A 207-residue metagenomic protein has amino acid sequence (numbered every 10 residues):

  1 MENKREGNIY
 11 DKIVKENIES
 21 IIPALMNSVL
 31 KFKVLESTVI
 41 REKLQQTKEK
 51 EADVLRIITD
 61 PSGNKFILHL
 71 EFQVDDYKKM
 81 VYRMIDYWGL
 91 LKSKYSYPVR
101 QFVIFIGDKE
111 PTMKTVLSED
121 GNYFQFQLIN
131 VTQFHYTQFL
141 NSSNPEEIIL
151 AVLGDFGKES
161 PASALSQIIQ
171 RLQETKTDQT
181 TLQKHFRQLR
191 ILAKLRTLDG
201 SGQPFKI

Functional and structural regions predicted by a protein language model:
M1-I207: Elongated, amphipathic alpha-helical interaction scaffolds
